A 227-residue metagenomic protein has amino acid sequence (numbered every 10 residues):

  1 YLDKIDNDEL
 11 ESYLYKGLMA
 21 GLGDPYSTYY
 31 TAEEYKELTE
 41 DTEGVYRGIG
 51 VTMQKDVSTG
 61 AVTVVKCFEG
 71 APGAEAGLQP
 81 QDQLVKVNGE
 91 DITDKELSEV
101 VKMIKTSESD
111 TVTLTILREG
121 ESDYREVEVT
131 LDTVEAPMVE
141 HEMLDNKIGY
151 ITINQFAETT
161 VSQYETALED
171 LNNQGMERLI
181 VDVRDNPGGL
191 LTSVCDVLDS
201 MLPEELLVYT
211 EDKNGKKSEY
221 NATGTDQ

Functional and structural regions predicted by a protein language model:
L2-D3, L14-S27, G89, K105 (+4 more regions): Sec-exported extracytoplasmic/periplasmic mature domains
L2-T63, T111-T113, L117-E128, H141: Extended, small/polar residue-biased N-terminal targeting/export presequences and adjacent propeptide/linker tracts
G73-E96, L179-D182: Conserved PDZ fold ligand-binding element
V85, S98-E140, K216: PDZ-domain C-terminal substructure recognizer with occasional recognition of PDZ-binding tails
V85-N88, T152, L171-N186: Short acidic catalytic loops
S122-Y124, E135-V139, N186-Q227: Gly/Ser/Thr-rich loop/hinge elements
M143-T160: STAS-typified acidic loop motif
A157-E177: A short, well-ordered alpha-helical element
